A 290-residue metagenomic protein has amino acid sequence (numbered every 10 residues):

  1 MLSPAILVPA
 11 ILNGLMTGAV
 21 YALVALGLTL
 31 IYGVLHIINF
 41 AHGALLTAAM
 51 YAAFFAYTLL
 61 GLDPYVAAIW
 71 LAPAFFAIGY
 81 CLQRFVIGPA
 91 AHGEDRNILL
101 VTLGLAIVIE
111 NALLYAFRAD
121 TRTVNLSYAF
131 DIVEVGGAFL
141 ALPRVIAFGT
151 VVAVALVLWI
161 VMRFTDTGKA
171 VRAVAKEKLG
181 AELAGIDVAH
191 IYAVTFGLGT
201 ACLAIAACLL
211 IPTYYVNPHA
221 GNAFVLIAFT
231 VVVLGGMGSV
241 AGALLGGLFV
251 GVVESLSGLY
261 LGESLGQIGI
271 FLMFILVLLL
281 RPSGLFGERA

Functional and structural regions predicted by a protein language model:
M1-L23, A52, D63-A67, G93-L99 (+3 more regions): Membrane-interfacial amphipathic/re-entrant helices at transmembrane-helix boundaries
L2-V20, V161-D166, Y192-L234, G238 (+1 more regions): Inter-helical junctions in multi-pass inner-membrane proteins, predominant in energy-converting antiporter-like
I6-L59, F85-N97, V232-V240: Single transmembrane alpha-helix segments in multi-pass membrane proteins
I11, A44-A48, Y65-P73, L99-V101 (+5 more regions): Hydrophobic alpha-helical transmembrane segments
T17, V135, F139-V216, V240-G246: Helix-loop-helix "hairpin" substructures at the membrane interface of multi-pass membrane proteins
G61-L105, A112, L245-V250, R281-P282: Alpha-helical transmembrane segments within multi-pass membrane transporters and channels
F75-A77, I227-V250, L272-L278: Hydrophobic alpha-helical transmembrane segments of polytopic membrane proteins
P89-F164, H190-I191, L256, L261-E263 (+3 more regions): Transmembrane helix-bundle core of multi-pass membrane transporters and related energy-transducing complexes
